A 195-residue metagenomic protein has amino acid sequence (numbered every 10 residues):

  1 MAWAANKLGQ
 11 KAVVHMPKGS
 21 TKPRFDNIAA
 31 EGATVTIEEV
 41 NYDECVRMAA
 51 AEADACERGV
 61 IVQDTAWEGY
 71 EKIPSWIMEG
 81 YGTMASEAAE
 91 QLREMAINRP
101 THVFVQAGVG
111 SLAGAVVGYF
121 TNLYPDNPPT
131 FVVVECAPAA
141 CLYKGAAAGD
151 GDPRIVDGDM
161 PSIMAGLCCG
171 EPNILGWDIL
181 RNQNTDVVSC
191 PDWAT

Functional and structural regions predicted by a protein language model:
A2-W3, L8, N27, M48 (+1 more regions): Glycine-rich phosphate/pyrophosphate-binding loop at beta-loop-alpha junctions
Q10-E52: A glycine-rich helix N-cap at a beta->alpha junction
A12, V35, V60-I61, F131 (+1 more regions): Hydrophobic beta-strand scaffold residues
H15, E38, D64, V134-C136 (+1 more regions): Generic beta-sheet signal
G19-S20, V40-E44, A107-G108, A137-P138 (+2 more regions): Short beta->alpha linker loops
T34-W67, D159, P172: Small-residue-rich anion-binding loops in enzyme active sites
C56, P172-T195: Active-site-adjacent helical/loop segments in soluble small-molecule enzymes
D64-K72, W193-T195: Conserved Rossmann-fold dehydrogenase catalytic segment
